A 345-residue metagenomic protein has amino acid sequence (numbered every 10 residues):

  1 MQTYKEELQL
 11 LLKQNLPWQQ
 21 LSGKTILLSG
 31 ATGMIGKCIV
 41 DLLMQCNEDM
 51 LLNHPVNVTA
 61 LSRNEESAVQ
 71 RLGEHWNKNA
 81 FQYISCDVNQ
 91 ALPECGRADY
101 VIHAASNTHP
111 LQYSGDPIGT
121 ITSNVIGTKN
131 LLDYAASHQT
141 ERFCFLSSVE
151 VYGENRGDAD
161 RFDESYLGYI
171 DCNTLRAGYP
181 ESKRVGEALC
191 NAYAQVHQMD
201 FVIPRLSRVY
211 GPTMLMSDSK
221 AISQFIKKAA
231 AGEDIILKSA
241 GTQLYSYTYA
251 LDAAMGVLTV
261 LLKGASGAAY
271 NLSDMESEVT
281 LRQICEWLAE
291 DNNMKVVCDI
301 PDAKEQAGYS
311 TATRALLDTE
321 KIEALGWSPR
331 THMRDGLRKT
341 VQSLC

Functional and structural regions predicted by a protein language model:
M1-W18, N53-V56, M333-C345: Amphipathic terminal alpha-helices
T25-Q45, D49: N-terminal Rossmann NAD(P)H-binding glycine-rich loop of SDR-like oxidoreductase domains
S85-S123: NAD(P)H-binding glycine-rich loop region in Rossmannoid oxidoreductase-like domains and their noncatalytic homologs
K129-A177: Conserved Rossmann-fold NAD(P)-dependent oxidoreductase catalytic core, especially the SDR/UDP-sugar
S148, E187-P212, S223: Conserved beta-loop-beta element that borders a ligand/cofactor-binding pocket
R156, R184, V209-Q224, E233 (+4 more regions): Glycine/proline-rich active-site loop of Rossmann-fold NAD(P)-dependent oxidoreductases
P212-S219, G241-A254, A269-E290, T331-H332 (+1 more regions): Substrate-binding strand-loop-helix patch in Rossmann-like NAD(P)-dependent oxidoreductase/epimerase domains
F225, K263-Q306: Mid/C-terminal beta-alpha module of Rossmann-like enzyme folds, strongest in SDR-family dehydrogenases/epimerases
